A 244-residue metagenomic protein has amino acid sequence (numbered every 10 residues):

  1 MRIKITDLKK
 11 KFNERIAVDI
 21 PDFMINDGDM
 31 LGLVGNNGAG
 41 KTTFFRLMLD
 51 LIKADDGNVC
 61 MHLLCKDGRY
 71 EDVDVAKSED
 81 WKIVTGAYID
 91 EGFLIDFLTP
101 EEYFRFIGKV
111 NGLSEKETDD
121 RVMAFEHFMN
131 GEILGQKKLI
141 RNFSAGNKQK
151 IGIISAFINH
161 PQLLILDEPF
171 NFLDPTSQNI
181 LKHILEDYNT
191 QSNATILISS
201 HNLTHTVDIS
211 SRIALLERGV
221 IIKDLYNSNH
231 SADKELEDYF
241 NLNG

Functional and structural regions predicted by a protein language model:
V34-N36: The feature captures the beta-strand-to-loop junction immediately N-terminal to the Walker
L49: Helix-to-loop junction immediately C-terminal to a conserved catalytic motif
I158-Q162: A short, proline-enriched helix->beta-strand linker immediately N-terminal to the Walker B motif in ABC-type P-loop
L164-E168: Catalytic Walker B motif of ABC-type/P-loop ATPase nucleotide-binding domains
P175-S177: Helix N-cap at the start of a conserved alpha-helix in ABC-type nucleotide-binding domains
S199-H201: H-loop/switch region of ABC-family ATPase nucleotide-binding domains
V220-N243: Conserved beta-strand-loop-alpha-helix hinge in the C-terminal portion of ABC ATPase nucleotide-binding domains
